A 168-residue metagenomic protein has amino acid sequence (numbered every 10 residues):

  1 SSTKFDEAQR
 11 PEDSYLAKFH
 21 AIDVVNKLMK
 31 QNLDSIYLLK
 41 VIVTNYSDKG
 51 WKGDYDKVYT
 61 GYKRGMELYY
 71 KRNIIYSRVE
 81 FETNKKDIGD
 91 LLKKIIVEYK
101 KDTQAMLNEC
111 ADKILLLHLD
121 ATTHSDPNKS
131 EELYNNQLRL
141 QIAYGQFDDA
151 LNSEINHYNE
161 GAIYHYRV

Functional and structural regions predicted by a protein language model:
S1-V168: Long, charged/polar, soluble alpha-helical segments
